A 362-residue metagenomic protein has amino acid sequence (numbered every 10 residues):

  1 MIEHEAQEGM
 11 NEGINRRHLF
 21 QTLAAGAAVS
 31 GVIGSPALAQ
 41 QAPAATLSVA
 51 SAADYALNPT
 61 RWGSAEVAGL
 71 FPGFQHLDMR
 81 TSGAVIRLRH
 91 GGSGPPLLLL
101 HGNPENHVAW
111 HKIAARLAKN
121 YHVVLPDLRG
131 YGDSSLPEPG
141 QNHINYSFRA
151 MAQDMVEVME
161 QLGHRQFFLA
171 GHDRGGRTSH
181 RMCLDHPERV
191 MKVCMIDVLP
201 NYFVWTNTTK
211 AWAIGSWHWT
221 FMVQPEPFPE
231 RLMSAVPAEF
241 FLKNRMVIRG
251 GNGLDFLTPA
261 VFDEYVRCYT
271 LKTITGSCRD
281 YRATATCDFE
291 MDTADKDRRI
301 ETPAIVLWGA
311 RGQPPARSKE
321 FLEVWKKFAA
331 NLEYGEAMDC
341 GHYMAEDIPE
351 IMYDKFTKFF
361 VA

Functional and structural regions predicted by a protein language model:
M1-I14, A25-A27: N-terminal secretory signal peptides
N11-F20, R129: Twin-arginine (Tat) signal peptide motif
G31-A37: C-terminal segment of classical bacterial N-terminal signal peptides
A37-A39, A44: Boundary at the C-terminal end of the N-terminal hydrophobic targeting segment
T46-L77, G83-I86, S93-P96, V124 (+5 more regions): Flexible "cap/lid" subdomain of the alpha/beta-hydrolase fold that forms the substrate-access gate
H90-L136: Conserved HGGG/HGGXW glycine-rich cap/lid loop of the alpha/beta-hydrolase fold
K112-A115, K119, L184-D185, D354 (+1 more regions): Short, well-ordered alpha-helices that flank and scaffold nucleotide-derived cofactor binding pockets
